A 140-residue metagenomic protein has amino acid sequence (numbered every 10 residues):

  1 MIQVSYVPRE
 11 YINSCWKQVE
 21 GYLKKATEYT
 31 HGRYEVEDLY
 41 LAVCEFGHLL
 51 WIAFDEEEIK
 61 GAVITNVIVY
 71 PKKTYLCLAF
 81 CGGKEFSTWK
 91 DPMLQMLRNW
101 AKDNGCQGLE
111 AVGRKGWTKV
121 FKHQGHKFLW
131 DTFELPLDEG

Functional and structural regions predicted by a protein language model:
M1-Y34: Short amphipathic alpha-helix that is part of the acyltransferase structural core
G21-Y34, A53, Y70-C81, R98-K102 (+1 more regions): Long, low-complexity, intrinsically disordered polar/charged segments
E28-H48: Active-site rim helix/loop that mediates acceptor-substrate recognition in acyltransferases
E45-S87: Conserved donor-binding loop and adjoining core beta-sheet/short helix segment in diverse acyl/aminoacyl transferases
G47-H48, H123-K127: Short glycine-aromatic motifs
P71-Q124: Acyl-donor binding region in acyl/amide transferases
V112, K127-E139: Conserved catalytic-core motifs of GNAT/GCN5-like acyltransferases
T118, E139-G140: Flexible, glycine-rich phosphate/dinucleotide-binding loops and adjacent beta-alpha linkers at cofactor/substrate
